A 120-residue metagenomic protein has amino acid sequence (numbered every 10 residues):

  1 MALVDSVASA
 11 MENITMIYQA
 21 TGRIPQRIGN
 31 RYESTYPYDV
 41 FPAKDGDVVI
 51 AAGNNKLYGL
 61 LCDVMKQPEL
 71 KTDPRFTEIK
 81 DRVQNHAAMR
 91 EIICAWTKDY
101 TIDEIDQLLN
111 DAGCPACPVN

Functional and structural regions predicted by a protein language model:
M1-G53, G59: Active-site-adjacent "lid/gating" segments in soluble enzymes
Y36-A116: Aromatic-enriched alpha-helical interface/lid elements that frame and gate functional surfaces
P118-N120: Conserved PLP-binding catalytic core of the aspartate aminotransferase-like
